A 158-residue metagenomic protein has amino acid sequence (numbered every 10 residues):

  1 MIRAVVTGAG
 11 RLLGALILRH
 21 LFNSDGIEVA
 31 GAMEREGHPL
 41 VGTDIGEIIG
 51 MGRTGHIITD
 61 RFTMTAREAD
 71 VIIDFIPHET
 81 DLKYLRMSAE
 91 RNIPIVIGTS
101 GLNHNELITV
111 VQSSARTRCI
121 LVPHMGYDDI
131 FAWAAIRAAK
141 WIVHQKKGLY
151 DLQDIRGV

Functional and structural regions predicted by a protein language model:
I2-R35, R53, R67, A115-R116 (+1 more regions): Active-site-lining helix/loop region of Rossmann-like oxidoreductase modules
A9, R35-E36, R61-F62, F75-I76 (+2 more regions): Fold-independent oxyanion-binding glycine-rich loops and adjacent beta-strand/coil segments at enzyme active sites
R11-G14, P77, N92: Alpha-helical hinge/cap motifs
G37-T43, N103-E106: Short, charged/polar "capping" segments at the starts of alpha-helices and the immediately preceding loops
D44-E47, T109-V111: Short, aromatic/basic amphipathic alpha-helical patches
E47-M64, I73-D81: Glycine-rich, highly charged phosphate/nucleotide-binding loops
A66-I73, E90-I95: Short acidic/histidine-rich motifs immediately flanking catalytic phosphotransfer sites in two-component signaling
E79-R91, I97-I120: Rossmann-fold NAD(P)-binding glycine/threonine-rich loop
